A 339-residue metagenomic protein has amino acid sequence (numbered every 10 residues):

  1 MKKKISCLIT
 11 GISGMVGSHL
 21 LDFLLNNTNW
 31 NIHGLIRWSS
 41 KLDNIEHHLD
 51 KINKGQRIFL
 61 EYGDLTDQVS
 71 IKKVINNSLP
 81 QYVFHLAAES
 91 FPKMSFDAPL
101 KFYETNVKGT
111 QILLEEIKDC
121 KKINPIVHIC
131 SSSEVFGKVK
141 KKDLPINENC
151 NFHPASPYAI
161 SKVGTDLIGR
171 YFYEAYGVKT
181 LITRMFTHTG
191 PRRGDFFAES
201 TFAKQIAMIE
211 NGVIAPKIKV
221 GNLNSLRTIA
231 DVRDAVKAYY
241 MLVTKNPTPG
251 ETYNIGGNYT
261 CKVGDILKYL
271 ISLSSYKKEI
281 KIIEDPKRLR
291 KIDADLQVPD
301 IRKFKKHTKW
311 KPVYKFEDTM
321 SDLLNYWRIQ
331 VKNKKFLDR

Functional and structural regions predicted by a protein language model:
M1-H188, V263, Y314, Y326 (+1 more regions): N-terminal Rossmann-like NAD(P)+-binding domain of SDR-like oxidoreductases, especially those catalyzing
I5, L296-R339: C-terminal amphipathic/interface module of NAD(P)-dependent oxidoreductases and related NAD-binding regulators
L20, F202, I206, Y239-V243 (+2 more regions): Hydrophobic "lid"/C-terminal helical patch of Rossmann-like NAD(P)-dependent dehydrogenase/epimerase domains
T66, T189-S200, G221-V236, T252-S272 (+3 more regions): Substrate-binding strand-loop-helix patch in Rossmann-like NAD(P)-dependent oxidoreductase/epimerase domains
S70, Q111-E116, I229, D234-K237 (+1 more regions): Conserved mid-core alpha-helix of short-chain dehydrogenase/reductase
M94-S95, N149-H153, V178-P191, K204-A230 (+1 more regions): A conserved pocket-lining segment of Rossmann-fold NAD(P)-dependent short-chain dehydrogenase/reductase
V163, H188-K204, G212-P216, V232-R233 (+3 more regions): Glycine/proline-rich active-site loop of Rossmann-fold NAD(P)-dependent oxidoreductases
K217-I218, N222, E251-Y253, C261-K268 (+3 more regions): C-terminal "lid/loop" region of Rossmann-like NAD(P)-dependent oxidoreductases
